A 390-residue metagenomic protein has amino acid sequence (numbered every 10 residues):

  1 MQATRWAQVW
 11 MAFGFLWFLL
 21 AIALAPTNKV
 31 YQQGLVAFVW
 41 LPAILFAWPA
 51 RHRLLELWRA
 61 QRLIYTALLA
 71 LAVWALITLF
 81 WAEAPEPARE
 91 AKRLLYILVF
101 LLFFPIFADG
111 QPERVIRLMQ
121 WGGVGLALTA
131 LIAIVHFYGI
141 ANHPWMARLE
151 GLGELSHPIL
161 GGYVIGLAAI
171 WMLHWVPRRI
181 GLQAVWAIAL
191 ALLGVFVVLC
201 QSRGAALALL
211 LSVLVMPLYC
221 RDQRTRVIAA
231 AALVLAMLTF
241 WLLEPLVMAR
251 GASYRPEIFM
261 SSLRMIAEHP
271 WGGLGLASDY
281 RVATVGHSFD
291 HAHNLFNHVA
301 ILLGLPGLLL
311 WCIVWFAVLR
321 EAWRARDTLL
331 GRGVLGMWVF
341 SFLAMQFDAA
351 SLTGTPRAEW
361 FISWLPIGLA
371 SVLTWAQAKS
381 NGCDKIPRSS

Functional and structural regions predicted by a protein language model:
M1-R51, L71-W81, Y96, S341-F347 (+1 more regions): N-terminal signal-anchor transmembrane segment
M11-L20, W323-A350, P366-L369: Loop-to-helix entry and N-terminal half of a specific, functionally important transmembrane alpha helix in multi-pass
L41-I44, L335-F342, S351-S390: Transmembrane alpha-helices of multi-pass inner-membrane enzymes
L63-V73, P85-A108, Q120-A127: Aromatic-anchored transmembrane helix interface
I116-P144, L155-C220, I313, A317-R324 (+2 more regions): Alpha-helical transmembrane segments of multi-pass inner-membrane proteins
P217-S253, M260-E268: A membrane-periplasm/extracellular boundary helix in multi-pass inner-membrane enzymes that assemble envelope glycans
L246-M260, R264-E268, G272-L303: Long extracytoplasmic/lumenal interhelical loops at the membrane interface of multi-pass membrane proteins
L305-F342, A376-K379, P387: Hydrophobic transmembrane alpha-helices and their immediate junctions
